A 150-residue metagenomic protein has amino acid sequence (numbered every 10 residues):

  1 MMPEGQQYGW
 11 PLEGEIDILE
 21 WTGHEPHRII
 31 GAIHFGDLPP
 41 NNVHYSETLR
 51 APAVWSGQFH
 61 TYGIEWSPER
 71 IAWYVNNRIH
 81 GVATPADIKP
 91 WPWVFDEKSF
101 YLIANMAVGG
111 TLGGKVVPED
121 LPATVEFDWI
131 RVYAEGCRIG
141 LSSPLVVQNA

Functional and structural regions predicted by a protein language model:
M1-A150: GH16 jelly-roll
